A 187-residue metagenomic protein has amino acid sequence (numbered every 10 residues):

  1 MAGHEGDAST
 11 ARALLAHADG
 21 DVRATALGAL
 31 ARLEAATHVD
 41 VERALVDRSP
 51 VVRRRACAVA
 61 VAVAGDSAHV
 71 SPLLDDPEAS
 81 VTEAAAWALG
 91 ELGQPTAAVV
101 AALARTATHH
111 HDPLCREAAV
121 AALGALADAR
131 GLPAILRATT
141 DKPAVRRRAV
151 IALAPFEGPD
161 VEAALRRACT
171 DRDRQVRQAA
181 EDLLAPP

Functional and structural regions predicted by a protein language model:
M1-E5, A13, G20-A35, D40-R43 (+9 more regions): Structural detector for internal amphipathic alpha-helices that build alpha-solenoid repeat scaffolds
S49, E78, D112, D173: Acidic carboxylate motifs that coordinate Ca2+ or other divalent cations, activating on Asp/Glu
